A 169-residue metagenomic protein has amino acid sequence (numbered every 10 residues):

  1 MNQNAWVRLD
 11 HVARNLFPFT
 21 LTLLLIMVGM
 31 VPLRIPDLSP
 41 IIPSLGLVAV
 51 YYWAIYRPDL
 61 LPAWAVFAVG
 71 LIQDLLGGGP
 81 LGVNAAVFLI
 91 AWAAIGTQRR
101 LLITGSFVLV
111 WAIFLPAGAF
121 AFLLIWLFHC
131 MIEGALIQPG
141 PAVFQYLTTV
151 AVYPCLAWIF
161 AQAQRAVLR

Functional and structural regions predicted by a protein language model:
M1-R169: Terminal, non-globular segments
